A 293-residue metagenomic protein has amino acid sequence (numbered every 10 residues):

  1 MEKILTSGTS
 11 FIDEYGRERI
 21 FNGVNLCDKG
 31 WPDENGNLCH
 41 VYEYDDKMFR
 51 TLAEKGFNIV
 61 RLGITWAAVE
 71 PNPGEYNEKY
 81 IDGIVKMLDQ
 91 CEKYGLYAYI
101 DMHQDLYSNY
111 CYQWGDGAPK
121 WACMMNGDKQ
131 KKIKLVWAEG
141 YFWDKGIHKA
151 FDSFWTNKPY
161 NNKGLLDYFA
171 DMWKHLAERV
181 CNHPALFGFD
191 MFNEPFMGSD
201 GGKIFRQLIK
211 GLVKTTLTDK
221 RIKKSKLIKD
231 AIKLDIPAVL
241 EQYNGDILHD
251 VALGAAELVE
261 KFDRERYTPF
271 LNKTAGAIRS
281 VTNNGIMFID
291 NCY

Functional and structural regions predicted by a protein language model:
M1-I4: Short loop/turn motifs at secondary-structure junctions and domain boundaries
T6-I286, N291-C292: Active-site mouth of glycoside hydrolases
